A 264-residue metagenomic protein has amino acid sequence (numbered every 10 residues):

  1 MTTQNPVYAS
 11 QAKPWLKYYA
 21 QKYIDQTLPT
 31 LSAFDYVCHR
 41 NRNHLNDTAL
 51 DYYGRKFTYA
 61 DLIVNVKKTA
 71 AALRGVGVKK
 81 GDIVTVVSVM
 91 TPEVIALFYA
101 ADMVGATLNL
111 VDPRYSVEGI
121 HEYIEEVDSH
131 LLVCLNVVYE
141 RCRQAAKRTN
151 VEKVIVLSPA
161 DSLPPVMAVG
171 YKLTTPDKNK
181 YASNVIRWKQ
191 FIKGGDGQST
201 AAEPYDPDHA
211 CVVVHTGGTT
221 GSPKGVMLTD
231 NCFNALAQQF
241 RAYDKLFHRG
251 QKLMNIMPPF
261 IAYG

Functional and structural regions predicted by a protein language model:
M1-T30: Flexible, non-catalytic linker and terminal segments flanking ANL/adenylate-forming cores
S10-Y18, D35-T58: AMP-dependent adenylate-forming
L28, N46-K79, T85, V89-T91 (+2 more regions): Conserved AMP-binding/adenylate-forming core of the ANL superfamily
T58-A60, C211-A235: Conserved AMP-binding A3 loop
V66-K68, K193-D196, P207, V226-F247 (+1 more regions): Conserved structural elements of the adenylate-forming
T69, Y99-V104, E126, I261: Short hydrophobic alpha-helices that are characteristic scaffold elements of the AMP-binding
V76, M103-Q190: Structural core segment of the AMP-binding/adenylate-forming
K178-H215, S222, K245-K252: Conserved pre-ATP/AMP-binding loop-to-beta segment of ANL
